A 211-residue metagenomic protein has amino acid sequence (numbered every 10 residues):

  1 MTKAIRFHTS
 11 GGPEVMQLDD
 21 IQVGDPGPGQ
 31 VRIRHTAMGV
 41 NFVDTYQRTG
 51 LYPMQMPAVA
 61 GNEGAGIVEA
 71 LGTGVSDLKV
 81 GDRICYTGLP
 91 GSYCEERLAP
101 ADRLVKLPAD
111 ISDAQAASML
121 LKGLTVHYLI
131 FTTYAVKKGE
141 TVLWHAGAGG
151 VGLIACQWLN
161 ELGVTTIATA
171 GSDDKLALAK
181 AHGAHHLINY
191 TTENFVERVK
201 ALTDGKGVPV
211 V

Functional and structural regions predicted by a protein language model:
M1-K3: Extreme N-terminal starter segment of soluble prokaryotic enzymes
I5, V31-R32, L143: Conserved beta-strand elements of the Class I
L18-V23, A65-I67, E96-L98, L104 (+1 more regions): Conserved hydrophobic/aromatic beta-strand scaffold that supports enzyme active sites
Q22-G39, T49-G91: Glycine-rich beta-strand-centered segment in the early N-terminal region that forms part of a ligand/cofactor-binding
Y46, I84-A146: NAD(P)H dinucleotide-binding glycine-rich loop of Rossmann-like/cofactor-binding domains, especially the beta1-alpha1
M119-E193, E197-R198, V210: Mid-domain Rossmann-like dinucleotide-binding core that forms the NAD(H)/NADP(H) cofactor-binding site
L202-K206: Glycine-rich phosphate-binding loop signature in dinucleotide/nucleotide-binding domains
